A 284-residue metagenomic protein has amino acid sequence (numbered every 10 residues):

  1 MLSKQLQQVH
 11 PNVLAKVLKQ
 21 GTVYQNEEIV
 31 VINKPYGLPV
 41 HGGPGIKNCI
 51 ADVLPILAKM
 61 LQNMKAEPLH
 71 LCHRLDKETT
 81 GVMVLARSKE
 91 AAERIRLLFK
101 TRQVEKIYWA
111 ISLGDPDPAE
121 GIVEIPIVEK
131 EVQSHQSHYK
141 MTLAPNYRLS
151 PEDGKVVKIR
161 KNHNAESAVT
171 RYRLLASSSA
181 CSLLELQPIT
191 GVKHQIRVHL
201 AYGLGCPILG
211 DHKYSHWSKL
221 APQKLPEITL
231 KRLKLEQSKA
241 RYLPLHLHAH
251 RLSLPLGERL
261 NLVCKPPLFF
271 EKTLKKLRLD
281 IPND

Functional and structural regions predicted by a protein language model:
M1-E28, L38-G42, R148, D153-G154 (+2 more regions): Pseudouridine synthases involved in rRNA/tRNA modification
L18, E67-P68, V123, E166-T170 (+3 more regions): Short beta-strand or tight-loop elements that sit immediately N-terminal to catalytic metal-binding acidic residues
P39-D52, I56, S112-S182, G210-H212: Glycine- and acidic-residue-rich catalytic/RNA-contacting loop of pseudouridine synthases
M64-Q103: Glycine/acidic-rich beta-strand-loop module
R74-K77, A176-S178, P244: A short beta-turn/loop motif at secondary-structure boundaries
I95, V192-L200: Short beta-strand segments enriched for Tyr within beta-sheet-rich domains, predominantly fibronectin type III
L184-Q187: Short histidine-centered loop motifs in beta-beta connectors
